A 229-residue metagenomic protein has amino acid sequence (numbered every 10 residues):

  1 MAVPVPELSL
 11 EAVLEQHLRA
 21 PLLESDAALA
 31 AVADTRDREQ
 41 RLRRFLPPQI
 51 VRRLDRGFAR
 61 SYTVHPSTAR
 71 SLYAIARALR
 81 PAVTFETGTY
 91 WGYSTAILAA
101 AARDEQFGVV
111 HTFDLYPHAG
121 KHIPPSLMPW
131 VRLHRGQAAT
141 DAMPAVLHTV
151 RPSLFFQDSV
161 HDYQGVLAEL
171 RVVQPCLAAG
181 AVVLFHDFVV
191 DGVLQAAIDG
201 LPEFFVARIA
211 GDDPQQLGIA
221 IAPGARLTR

Functional and structural regions predicted by a protein language model:
M1-F156, V160-R229: A short alpha-helical cap/connector motif
